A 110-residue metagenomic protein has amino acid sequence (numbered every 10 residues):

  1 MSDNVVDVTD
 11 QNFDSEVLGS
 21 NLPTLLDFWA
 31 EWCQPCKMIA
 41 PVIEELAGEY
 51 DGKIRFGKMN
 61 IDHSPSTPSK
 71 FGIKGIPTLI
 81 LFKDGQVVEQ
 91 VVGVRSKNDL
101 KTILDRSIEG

Functional and structural regions predicted by a protein language model:
M1-V5, G110: N-terminal targeting signals for export/organelle localization
N4, T9, W29, R55-G57: Conserved Rossmann-like nucleotide-binding pocket used by diverse enzymes that bind dinucleotide cofactors
V5-T24, P65: A short beta-strand-turn-helix
N21-L22, W29-W32, G75: Short pre-active-site segment immediately N-terminal to redox-active cysteine/selenocysteine motifs in thiol-based
N21-P23, M38-M59: Conserved helix-turn-beta segment immediately C-terminal to the redox Cys motif in thioredoxin-like folds
F28-V42: Conserved redox-active cysteine motifs that mediate thiol-disulfide chemistry, especially di-cysteine Cys-X(1-2)-Cys
M59-P68: Structural microenvironment flanking redox-active thiols in thiol-disulfide oxidoreductases
I80-G110: Non-catalytic, surface beta->alpha helical segment in thiol-disulfide oxidoreductase systems
